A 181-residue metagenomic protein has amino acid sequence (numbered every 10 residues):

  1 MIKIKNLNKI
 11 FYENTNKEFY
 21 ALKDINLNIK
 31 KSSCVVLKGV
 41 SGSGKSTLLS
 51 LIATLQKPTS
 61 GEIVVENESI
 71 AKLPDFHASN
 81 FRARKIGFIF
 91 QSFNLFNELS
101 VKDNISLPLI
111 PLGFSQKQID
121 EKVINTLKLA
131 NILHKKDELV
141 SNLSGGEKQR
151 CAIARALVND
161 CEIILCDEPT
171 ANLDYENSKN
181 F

Functional and structural regions predicted by a protein language model:
K38-V40: The feature captures the beta-strand-to-loop junction immediately N-terminal to the Walker
A53: Helix-to-loop junction immediately C-terminal to a conserved catalytic motif
G61-S69: Conserved ABC transporter NBD signature motif
A83, N159-D160: Conserved signature/switch motifs of ABC ATPase nucleotide-binding domains
L99-L107: Short coil-to-helix segment of the ABC ATPase nucleotide-binding domain corresponding to the Q-loop/switch region
L139-L143, E147: Conserved ABC ATPase signature
I164-D167: Catalytic Walker B motif of ABC-type/P-loop ATPase nucleotide-binding domains
